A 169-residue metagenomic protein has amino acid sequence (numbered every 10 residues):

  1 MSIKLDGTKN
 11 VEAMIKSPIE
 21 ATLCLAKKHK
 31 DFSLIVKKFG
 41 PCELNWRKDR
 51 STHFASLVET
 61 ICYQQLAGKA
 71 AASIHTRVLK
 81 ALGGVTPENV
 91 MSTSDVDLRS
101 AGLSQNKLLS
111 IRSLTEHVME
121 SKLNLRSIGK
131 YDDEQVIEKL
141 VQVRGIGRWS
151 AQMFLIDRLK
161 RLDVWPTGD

Functional and structural regions predicted by a protein language model:
M1-Y131, Q135: N-terminal polyanion-binding entry modules of DNA glycosylases/AP lyases and select other DNA-binding proteins
C62, D132-D169: Catalytic DNA-binding helix-loop module of base-excision-repair DNA glycosylases/AP lyases
